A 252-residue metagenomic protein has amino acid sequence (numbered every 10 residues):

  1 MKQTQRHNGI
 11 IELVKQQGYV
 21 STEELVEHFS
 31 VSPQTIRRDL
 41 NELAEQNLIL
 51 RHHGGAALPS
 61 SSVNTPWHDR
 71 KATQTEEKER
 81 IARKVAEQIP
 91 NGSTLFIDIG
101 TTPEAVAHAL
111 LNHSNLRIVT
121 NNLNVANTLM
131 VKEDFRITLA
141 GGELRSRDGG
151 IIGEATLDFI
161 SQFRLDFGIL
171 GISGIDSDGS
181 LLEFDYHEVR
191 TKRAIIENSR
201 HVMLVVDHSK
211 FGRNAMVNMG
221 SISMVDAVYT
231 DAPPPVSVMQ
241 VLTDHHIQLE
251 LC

Functional and structural regions predicted by a protein language model:
K2-F29, Q34-I99, A107-N115, V119 (+2 more regions): HTH-adjacent hinge/linker in prokaryotic transcriptional regulators
K2-Q5, G9-E12, G18-L25, S30 (+2 more regions): Conserved phosphate- and dinucleotide-binding cores of soluble alpha/beta proteins, encompassing both enzyme active
P103: Conserved SAM/SAH-binding loop
